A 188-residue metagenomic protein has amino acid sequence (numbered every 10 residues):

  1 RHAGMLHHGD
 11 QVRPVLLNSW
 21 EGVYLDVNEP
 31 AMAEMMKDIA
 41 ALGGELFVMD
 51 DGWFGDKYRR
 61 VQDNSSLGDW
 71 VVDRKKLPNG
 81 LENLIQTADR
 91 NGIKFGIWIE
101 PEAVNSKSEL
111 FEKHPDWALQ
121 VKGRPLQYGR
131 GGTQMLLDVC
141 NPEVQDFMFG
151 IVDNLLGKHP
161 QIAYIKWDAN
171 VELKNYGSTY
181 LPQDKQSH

Functional and structural regions predicted by a protein language model:
R1-L6: Beta-strand-rich recognition/accessory modules
G9: Active-site-proximal segment of RNA-dependent polymerases
V12-L16, E45-L46, G92-G96, I162-K166: Structural preference for beta-strand elements that scaffold enzyme active sites
P14, M36, D51, Y58 (+6 more regions): A sequence-level detector of short, solvent-exposed, charge-rich linear segments
P14-W20, G129-T133: Short glycine/proline-rich turn/loop motifs
E21-E112, L119, D146-G150: Aromatic- and glycine-enriched glycan-recognition loops and surfaces that form the carbohydrate-binding subsites
D73-G80, Q86-R90, E112-H188: Active-site neighborhood of glycoside hydrolase catalytic domains
